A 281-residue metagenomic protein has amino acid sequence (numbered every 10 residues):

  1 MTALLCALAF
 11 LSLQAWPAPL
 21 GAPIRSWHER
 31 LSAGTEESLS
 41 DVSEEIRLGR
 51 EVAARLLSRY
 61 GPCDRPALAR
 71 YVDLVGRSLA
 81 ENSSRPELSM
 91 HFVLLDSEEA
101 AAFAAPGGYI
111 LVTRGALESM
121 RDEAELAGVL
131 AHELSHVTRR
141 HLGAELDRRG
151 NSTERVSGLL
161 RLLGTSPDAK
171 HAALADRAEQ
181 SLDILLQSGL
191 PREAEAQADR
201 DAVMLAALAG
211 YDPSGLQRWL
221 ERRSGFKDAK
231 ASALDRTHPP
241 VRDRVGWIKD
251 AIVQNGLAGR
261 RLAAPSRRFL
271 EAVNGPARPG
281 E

Functional and structural regions predicted by a protein language model:
T2-S12: Bacterial N-terminal signal peptides
L13-A54, E81-A101, E118, R140 (+2 more regions): C-terminal capping/extension segments of zinc metalloprotease domains
D64-S78, M90-S97, S152-V156, W219-G225: Acidic helix-start/capping segments at beta-turn-to-alpha-helix junctions
L68, L88, L146-S152, V156 (+2 more regions): Acidic/histidine metal-binding catalytic segments
G76, L94-E98, G108, R114-A116 (+1 more regions): A mature extracytoplasmic/lumenal domain signature
L111-G128, E193: Short pre-active-site segment immediately N-terminal to the catalytic Zn-binding motif
A124-E125, L134-N151: Catalytic Zn2+-binding segment of zinc metalloproteases
N151-P167, L174-L182, L186: Membrane-active amphipathic alpha-helices enriched in small hydrophobic residues
